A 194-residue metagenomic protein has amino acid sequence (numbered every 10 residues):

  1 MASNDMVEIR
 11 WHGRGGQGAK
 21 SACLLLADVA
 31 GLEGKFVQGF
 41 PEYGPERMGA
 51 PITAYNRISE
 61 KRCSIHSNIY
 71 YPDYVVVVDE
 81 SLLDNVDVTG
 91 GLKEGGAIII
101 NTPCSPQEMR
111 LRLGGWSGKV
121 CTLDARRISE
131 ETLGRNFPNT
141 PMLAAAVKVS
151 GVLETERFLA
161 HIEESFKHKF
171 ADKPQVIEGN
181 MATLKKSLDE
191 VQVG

Functional and structural regions predicted by a protein language model:
M1-G194: Active-site cofactor/cluster-binding pocket
